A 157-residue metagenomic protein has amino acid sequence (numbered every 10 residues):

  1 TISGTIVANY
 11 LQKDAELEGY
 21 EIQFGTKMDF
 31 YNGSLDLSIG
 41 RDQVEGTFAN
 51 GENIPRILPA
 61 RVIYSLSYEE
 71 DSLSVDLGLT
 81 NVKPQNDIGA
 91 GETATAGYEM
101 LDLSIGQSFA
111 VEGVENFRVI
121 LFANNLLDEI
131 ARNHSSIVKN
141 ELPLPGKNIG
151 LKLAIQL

Functional and structural regions predicted by a protein language model:
I2-N86: Gram-negative outer-membrane beta-barrel transporters
N9-Q12, G91, N124-N125: Asparagine-centered polar/low-complexity signal
D14-Y20, L58-V62, G97-L101, E115 (+1 more regions): Residues that define the transmembrane beta-barrel architecture of outer-membrane proteins
I22-T26, Y64-Y68, L103-Q107, L121 (+1 more regions): Residues on the lipid-exposed face of transmembrane beta-strands in outer-membrane beta-barrel proteins
D29-T47, S104-A110, V114-L127: Long, low-complexity, intrinsically disordered polar/charged segments
F48-G51, D87-G91, A131-S136: Short acidic, glycine/proline-rich loop/turn micro-motifs
I88-T95, D102, G106: Short, glycine/charged-rich beta-strand-loop motifs at protein surfaces that mediate ligand recognition and catalysis
Q107-L157: C-terminal beta-signal and adjacent terminal beta-strands/loops of Gram-negative outer-membrane beta-barrel proteins
